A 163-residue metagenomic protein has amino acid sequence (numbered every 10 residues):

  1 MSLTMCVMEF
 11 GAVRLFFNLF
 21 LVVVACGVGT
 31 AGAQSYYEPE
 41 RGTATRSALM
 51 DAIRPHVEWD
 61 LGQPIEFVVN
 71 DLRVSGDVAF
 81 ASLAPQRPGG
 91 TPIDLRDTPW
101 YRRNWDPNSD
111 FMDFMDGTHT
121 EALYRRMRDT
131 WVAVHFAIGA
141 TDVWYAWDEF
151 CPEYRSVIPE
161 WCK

Functional and structural regions predicted by a protein language model:
M1-R14: N-terminal secretory signal peptides that target proteins for export/translocation
F16-G27: Bacterial N-terminal signal peptides
G29-A33: Sec/Tat signal peptide C-region and signal peptidase I cleavage site
S35-P64: Short, non-transmembrane alpha-helical segments in secretory-pathway proteins
P64-L72, V134-F136: Surface-exposed patches in mature extracellular/periplasmic domains of secreted proteins
N70-H119, R125-R126: Mature extracytoplasmic domains of secretory-pathway proteins
H119-Y154: Short beta-strand edge/turn micro-motifs at domain boundaries
R155-K163: Short, low-complexity, Pro/Ser/Thr/Gly-rich segments in the mature regions of secreted, periplasmic
